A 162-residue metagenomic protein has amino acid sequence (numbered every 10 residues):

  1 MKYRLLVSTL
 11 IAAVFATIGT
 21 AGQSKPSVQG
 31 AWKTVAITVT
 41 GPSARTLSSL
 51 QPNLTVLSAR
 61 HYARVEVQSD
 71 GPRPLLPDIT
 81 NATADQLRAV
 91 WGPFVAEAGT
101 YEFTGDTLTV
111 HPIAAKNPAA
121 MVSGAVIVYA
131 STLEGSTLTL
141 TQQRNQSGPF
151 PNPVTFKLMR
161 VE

Functional and structural regions predicted by a protein language model:
M1-L10: Bacterial N-terminal signal peptides that target proteins for export
S8, T17-E162: Lipid interaction determinants
